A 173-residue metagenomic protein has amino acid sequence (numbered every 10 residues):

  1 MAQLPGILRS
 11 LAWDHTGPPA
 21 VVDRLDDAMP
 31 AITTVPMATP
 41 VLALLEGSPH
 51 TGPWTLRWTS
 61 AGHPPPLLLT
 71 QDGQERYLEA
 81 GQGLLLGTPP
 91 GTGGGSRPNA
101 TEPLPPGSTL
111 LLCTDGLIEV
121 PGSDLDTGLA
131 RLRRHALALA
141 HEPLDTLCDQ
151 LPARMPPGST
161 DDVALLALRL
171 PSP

Functional and structural regions predicted by a protein language model:
A2-P173: Conserved subregion of the PPM/PP2C metallophosphatase catalytic domain
